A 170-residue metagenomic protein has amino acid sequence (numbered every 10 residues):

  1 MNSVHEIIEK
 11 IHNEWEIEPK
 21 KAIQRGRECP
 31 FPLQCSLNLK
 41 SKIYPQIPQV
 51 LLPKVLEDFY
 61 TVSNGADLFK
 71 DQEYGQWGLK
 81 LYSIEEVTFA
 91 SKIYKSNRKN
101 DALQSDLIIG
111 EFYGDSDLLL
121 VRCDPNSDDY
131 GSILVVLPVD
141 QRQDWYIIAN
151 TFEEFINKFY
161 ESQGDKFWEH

Functional and structural regions predicted by a protein language model:
M1-S116: A surface-exposed partner-binding patch
S3-I7, S127-V136: Short cationic/low-complexity microdomains
D106-L107, L118-L119, G131-L134, Y146: A broad, low-specificity signal marking well-ordered, structured residues that form hydrophobic/aromatic
S116-N126: Low-complexity, glycine/alanine/valine/leucine- and proline-rich hydrophobic stretches
P125-Y130, Q141-Q143: Short, solvent-exposed loop/turn segments that connect beta-strands within catalytic domains and beta-strand-rich
V135-S162: A recognition module on extended beta-rich or small alphabeta surfaces enriched in W/G with H and D/E
D165: Charged phosphate-binding loop/patch that engages nucleotide di/tri-phosphates or the phosphate backbone of nucleic
W168-H170: Short acidic DE-rich linear segments
